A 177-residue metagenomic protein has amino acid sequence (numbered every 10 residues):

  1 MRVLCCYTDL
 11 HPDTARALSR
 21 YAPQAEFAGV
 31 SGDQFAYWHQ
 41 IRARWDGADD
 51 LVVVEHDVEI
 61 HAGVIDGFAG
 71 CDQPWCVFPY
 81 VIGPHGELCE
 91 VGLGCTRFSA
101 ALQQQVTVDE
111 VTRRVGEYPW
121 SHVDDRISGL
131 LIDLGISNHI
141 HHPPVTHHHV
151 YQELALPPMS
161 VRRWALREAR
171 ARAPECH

Functional and structural regions predicted by a protein language model:
M1-L4, R126: Cell-envelope/extracellular polymer assembly enzymes that use nucleotide-activated donors
Y7-D49, A62-V64: Active-site-proximal specificity loops/subdomain of glycosyltransferases
D13, P84-E87, H147-Y151: Short catalytic/ligand-binding loop motif for oxyanion handling, primarily in non-cytosolic enzymes, centered on
A28-S31, P79, H142-P143: Residue-level recognition of beta-strand->loop/alpha-helix junctions
A48-D49, Q73, I136: Short, high-confidence coil segments that cap the C-terminus of an alpha-helix and link into the following beta-strand
V58-V123: Conserved catalytic core of nucleotide-sugar-dependent glycosyltransferases
T112-H177: C-terminal catalytic/acceptor-binding lobe
